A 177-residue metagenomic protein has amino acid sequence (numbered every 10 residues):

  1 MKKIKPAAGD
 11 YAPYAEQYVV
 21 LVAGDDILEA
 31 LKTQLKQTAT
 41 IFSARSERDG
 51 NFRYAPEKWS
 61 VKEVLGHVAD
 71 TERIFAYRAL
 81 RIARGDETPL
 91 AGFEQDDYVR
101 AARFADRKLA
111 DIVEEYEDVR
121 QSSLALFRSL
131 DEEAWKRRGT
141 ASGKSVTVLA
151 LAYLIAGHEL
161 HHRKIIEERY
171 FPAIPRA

Functional and structural regions predicted by a protein language model:
M1-D10, A15-Q17, G50-Q95, Q121-L124 (+2 more regions): Short, contiguous alpha-helical
K2-P6, V19, D26-I27, H67 (+2 more regions): A general boundary/transition motif marking the beginning of the first structured unit of a protein
V19-A23, S60, A101-K108, G143-T147: Short amphipathic alpha-helical segments at helix-loop
V20-Y54: Short, contiguous, helix-prone interaction/anchoring segments in small proteins
G24-K32, K58, K62-L65, L109-V113 (+1 more regions): Amphipathic, non-membrane alpha-helical segments in soluble helical-bundle scaffolds
A30-S43, D97-K136: Acidic/histidine-rich alpha-helical segments that form the ligand environment of transition-metal centers
